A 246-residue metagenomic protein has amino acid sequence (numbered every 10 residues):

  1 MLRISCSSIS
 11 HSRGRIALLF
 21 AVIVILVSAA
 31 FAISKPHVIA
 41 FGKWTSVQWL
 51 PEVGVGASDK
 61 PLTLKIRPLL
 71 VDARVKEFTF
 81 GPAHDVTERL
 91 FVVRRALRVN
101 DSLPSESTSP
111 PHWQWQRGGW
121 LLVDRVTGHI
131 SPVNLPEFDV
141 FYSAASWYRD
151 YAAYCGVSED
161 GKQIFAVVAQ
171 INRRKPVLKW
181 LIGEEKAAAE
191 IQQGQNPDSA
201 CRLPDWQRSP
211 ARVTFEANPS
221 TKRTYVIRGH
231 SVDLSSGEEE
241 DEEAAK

Functional and structural regions predicted by a protein language model:
M1-R13: N-terminal secretory signal peptides that target proteins for export/translocation
A17-S28: Bacterial N-terminal signal peptides
F31-W113: Terminal domain-start segments
T45-R74, W115-V133, A166-E185, Y225-E243: Surface-exposed loop/turn elements that mediate protein-protein interactions on large endomembrane-trafficking
G81-T87, S143-Y151, D198-V213: Blade-terminus and WD-like Trp-Asp/Gly-His loop motifs, strongest in beta-propeller folds
R94-L97, P111-Q114, Y154-D160, F215-S220: Beta-strand C-termini and the immediately following turn/loop, strongest in propeller blades
P136-Y142, G183-A189: Short coil/turn segments at the loop-to-beta-strand junctions that recur within blades of beta-propeller repeat folds
A200-K246: Hydrophilic extracytoplasmic domains
